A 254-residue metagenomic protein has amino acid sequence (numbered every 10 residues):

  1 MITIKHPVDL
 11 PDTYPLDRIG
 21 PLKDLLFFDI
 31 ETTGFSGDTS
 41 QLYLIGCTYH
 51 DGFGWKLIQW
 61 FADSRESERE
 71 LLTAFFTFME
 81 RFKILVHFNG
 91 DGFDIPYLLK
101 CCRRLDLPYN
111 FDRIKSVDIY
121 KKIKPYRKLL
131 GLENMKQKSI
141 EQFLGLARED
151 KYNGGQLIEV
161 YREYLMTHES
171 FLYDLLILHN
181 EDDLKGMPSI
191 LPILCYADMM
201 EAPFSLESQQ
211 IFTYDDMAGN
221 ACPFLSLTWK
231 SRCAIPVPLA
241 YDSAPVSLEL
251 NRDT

Functional and structural regions predicted by a protein language model:
M1-F28, T33-S40, H50-T254: DEDD superfamily 3′-5′ metal-dependent exonuclease/proofreading module
I45-C47: Short beta-strand scaffold segments in enzyme catalytic cores
